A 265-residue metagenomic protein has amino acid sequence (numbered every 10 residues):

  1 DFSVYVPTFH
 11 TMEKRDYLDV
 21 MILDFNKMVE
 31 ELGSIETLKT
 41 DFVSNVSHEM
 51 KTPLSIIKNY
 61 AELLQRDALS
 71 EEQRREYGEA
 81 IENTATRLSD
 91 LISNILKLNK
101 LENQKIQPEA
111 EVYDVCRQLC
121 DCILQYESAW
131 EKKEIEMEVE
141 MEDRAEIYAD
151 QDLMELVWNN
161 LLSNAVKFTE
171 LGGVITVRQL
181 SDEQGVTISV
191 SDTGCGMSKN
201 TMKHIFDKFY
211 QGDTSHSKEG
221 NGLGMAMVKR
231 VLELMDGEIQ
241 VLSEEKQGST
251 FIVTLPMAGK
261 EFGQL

Functional and structural regions predicted by a protein language model:
V4-K27: HAMP signal relay modules and closely related sensory coiled-coil linkers that couple transmembrane inputs to cytosolic
F9, E109-D114, E131, E136-E146: Conserved catalytic submotifs in the C-terminal HATPase_c
R15, L32-S70, E76-Y77: Membrane-proximal coiled-coil signaling linkers
N83-L88: Short alpha-helical segment of the dimerization/phosphotransfer core of two-component systems
A165-V166: Short helix-loop "hinge" at the ATP-lid/N-box region of the Bergerat-fold HATPase_c
M197-F209, K229: Short conserved segment of the HATPase_c
L232-E233: Detector for a conserved hydrophobic position within an alpha-helical segment of the HATPase_c
